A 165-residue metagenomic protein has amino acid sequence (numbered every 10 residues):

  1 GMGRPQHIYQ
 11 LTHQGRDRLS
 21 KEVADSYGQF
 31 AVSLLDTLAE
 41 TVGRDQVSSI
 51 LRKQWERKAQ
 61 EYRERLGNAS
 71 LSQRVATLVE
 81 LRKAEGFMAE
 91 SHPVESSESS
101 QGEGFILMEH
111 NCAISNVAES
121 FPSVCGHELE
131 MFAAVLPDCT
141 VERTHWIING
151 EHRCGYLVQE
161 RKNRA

Functional and structural regions predicted by a protein language model:
G1-K21: Short, cationic-aromatic polyanion-contact patches
M2-G3, Q101, N149-H152: Short acidic/glycine-enriched loop/turn segments that link adjacent beta-strands
Q14-S20, I114-V117, K162-A165: Short, charged/polar, Gly/Pro-enriched secondary-structure boundary elements
R16-V75, M88: Amphipathic alpha-helical dimerization/coiled-coil segments that flank or bridge DNA-binding/regulatory modules
M88-I148: Short, hydrophobic/π-rich interface segment
L107, I148-A165: Conserved N-terminal glycine/acidic-rich loop preference
